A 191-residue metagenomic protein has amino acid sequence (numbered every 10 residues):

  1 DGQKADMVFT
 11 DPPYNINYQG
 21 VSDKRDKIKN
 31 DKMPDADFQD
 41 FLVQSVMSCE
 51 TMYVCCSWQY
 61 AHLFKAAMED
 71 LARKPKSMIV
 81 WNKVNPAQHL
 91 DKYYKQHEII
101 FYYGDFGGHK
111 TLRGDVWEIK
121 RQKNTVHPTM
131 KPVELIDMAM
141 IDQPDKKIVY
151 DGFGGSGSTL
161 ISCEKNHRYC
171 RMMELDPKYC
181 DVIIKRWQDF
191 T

Functional and structural regions predicted by a protein language model:
D1, I184-T191: S-adenosyl-L-methionine
D1-D176, C180: Core catalytic lobe of class I
